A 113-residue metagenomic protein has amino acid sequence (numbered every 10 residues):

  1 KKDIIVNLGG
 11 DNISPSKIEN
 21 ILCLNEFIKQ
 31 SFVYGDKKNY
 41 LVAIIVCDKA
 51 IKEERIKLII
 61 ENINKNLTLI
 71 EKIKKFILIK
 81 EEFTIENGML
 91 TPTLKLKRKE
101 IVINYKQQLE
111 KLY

Functional and structural regions predicted by a protein language model:
K1-K72, I77-N87: AMP-binding/adenylate-forming catalytic core of the ANL superfamily
N87, Y105-Y113: Acidic/polar alpha-helix N-cap and adjacent early helical turns within long charge-rich amphipathic helices/linkers
